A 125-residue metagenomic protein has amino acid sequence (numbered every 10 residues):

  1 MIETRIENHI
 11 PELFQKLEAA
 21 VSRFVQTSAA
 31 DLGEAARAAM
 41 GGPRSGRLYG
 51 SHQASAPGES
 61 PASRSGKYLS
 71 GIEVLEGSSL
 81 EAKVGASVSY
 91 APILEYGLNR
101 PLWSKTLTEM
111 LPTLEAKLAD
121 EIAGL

Functional and structural regions predicted by a protein language model:
M1-L125: Short, Lys/Arg-rich flexible segments
